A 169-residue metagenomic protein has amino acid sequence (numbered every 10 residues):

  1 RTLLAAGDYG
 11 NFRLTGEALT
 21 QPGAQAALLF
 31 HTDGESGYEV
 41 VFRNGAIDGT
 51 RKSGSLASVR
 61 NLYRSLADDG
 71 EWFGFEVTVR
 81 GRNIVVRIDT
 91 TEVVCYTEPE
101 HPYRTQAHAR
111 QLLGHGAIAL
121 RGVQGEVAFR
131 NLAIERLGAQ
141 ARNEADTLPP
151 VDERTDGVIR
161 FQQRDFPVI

Functional and structural regions predicted by a protein language model:
R1-I169: Carbohydrate-interacting regions of secretory-pathway proteins
